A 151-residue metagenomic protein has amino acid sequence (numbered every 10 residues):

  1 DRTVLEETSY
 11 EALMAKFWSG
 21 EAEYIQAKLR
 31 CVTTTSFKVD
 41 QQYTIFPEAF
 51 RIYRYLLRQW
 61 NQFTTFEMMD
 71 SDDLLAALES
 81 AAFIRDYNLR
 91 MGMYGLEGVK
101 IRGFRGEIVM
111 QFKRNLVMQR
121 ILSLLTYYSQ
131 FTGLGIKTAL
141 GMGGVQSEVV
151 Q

Functional and structural regions predicted by a protein language model:
D1-Q151: RNA-interacting cores
